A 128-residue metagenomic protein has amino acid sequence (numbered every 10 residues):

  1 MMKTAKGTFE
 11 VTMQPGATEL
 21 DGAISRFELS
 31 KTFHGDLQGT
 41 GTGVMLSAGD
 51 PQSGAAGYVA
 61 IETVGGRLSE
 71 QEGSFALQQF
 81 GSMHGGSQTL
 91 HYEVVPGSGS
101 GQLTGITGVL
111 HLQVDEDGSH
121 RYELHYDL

Functional and structural regions predicted by a protein language model:
M1-L128: Targeting-peptide/extracellular-domain and disordered-appendage signature
